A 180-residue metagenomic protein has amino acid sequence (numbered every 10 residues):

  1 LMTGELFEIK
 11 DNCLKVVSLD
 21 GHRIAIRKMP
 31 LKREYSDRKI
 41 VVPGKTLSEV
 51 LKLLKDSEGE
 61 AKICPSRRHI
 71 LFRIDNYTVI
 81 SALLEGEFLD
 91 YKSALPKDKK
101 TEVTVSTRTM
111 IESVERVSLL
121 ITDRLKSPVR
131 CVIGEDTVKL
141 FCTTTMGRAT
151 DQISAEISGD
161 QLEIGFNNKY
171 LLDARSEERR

Functional and structural regions predicted by a protein language model:
L1-K28, K32-L84, K99-R180: DNA polymerase processivity clamps
A94-D98: Bateman (tandem CBS) regulatory domains
